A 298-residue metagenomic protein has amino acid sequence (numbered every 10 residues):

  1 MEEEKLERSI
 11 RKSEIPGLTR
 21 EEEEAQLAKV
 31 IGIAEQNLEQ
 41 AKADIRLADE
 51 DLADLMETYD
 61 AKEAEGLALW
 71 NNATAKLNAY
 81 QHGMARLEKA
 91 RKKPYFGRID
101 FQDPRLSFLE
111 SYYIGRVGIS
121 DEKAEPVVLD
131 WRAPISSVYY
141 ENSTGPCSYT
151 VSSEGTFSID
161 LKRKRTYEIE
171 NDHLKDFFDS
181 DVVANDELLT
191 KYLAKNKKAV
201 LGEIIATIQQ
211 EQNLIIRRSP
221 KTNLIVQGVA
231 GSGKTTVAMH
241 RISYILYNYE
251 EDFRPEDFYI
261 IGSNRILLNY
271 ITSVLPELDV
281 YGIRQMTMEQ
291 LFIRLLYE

Functional and structural regions predicted by a protein language model:
M1-I205, N213-R217: Extended, charged low-complexity regulatory segments
T207, L214-N223, E250-E251: Phosphate-binding P-loop
N223-L224, F258: Conserved beta-strand position immediately N-terminal to the Walker
V226-G228: Hydrophobic anchor at the beta1->P-loop junction of P-loop NTPases
G231: Walker A (P-loop) phosphate-binding loop of P-loop NTPases
K234-T235: Conserved lysine of the Walker
A238-M239: Post-Walker A alpha-helix
L246-E298: Alpha-helical nucleic-acid-binding subdomain of P-loop helicases immediately C-terminal to the Walker A/P-loop
